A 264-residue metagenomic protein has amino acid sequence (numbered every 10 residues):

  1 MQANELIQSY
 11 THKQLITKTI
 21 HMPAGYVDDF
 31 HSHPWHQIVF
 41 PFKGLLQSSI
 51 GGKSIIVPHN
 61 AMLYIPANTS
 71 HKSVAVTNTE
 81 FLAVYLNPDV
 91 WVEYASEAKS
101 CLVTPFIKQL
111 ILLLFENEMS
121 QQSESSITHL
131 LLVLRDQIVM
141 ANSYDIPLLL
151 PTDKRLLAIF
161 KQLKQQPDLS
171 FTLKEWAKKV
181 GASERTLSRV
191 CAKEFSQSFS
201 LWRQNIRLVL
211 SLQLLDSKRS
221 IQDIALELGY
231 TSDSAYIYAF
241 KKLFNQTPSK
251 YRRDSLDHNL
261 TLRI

Functional and structural regions predicted by a protein language model:
M1-L45, I264: Generic protein-terminus/edge-of-domain signal
D28, K43-S49, M62-L63, H71: Short beta-strand segments in beta-sandwich/barrel cores
G52-A67: Short acidic-glycine-tyrosine-enriched beta hairpin
N60, L187, C191, A235-Y236 (+1 more regions): Short hydrophobic/aromatic patch on the recognition helix
T69-W91, S96-A98: Ligand-binding loop in jelly-roll beta-barrel domains
V92-K164: Amphipathic alpha-helical segments enriched in hydrophobic/aromatic residues interleaved with Lys/Arg
L114-Q122, D136-D145, I159-T172, C191 (+4 more regions): Basic, amphipathic alpha-helical hairpins
K174, K193-D233, I237, R253-I264: Terminal helix-turn-helix DNA-binding modules in bacterial transcription factors
